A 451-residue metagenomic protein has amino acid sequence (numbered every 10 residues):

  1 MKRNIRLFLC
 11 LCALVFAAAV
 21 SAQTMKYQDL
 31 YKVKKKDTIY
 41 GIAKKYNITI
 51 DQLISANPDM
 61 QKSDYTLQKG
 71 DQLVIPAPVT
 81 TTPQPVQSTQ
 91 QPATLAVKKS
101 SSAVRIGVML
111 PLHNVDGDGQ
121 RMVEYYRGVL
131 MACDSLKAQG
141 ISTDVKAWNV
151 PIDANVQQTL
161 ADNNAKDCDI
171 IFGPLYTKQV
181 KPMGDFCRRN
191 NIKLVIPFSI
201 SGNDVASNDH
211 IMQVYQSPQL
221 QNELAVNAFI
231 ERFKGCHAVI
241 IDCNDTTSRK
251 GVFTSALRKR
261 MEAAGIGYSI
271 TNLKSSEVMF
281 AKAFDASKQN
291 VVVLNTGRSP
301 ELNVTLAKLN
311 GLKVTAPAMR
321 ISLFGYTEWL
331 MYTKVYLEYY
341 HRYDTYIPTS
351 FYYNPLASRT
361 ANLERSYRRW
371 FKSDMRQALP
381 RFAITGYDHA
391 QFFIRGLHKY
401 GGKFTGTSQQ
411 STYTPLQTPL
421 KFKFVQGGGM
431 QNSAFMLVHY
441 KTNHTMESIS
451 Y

Functional and structural regions predicted by a protein language model:
K2-F8, Q23-Y451: Extracytosolic ligand-binding ectodomains
A13: Internal, well-ordered alpha/beta segment that forms a basic, Gly-enriched binding/recognition surface
A17-A19: N-terminal signal peptide c-region/cleavage motif recognized by signal peptidases
